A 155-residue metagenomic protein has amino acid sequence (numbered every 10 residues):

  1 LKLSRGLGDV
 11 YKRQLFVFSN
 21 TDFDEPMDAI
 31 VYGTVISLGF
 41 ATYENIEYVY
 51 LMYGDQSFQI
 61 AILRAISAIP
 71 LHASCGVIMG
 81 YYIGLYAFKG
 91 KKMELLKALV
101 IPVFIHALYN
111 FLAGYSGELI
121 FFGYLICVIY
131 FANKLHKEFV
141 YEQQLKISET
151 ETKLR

Functional and structural regions predicted by a protein language model:
L1-Y11: Single conserved hydrophobic/aromatic residue that forms the stacking wall/gate of nucleotide- or nucleobase-binding
R5, F58-L71: Short aromatic-rich membrane-water interface segments that cap or initiate transmembrane helices in multi-pass membrane
R5-G6, E44, H72, H106: Divalent metal-coordination and catalytic microenvironments
K12-I36, Y50-Q59, A87-M93: Membrane-interface helix/loop boundary segments of multi-pass membrane proteins
A29-V49, L99-A107: Small-polar-interrupted transmembrane alpha-helices in polytopic inner-membrane proteins
Y48-I62, F111-I120: Interfacial helix-loop-helix junctions of multi-pass membrane proteins
A68-F139: Functionally important transmembrane alpha-helices
F139-R155: Short, highly charged, low-complexity non-transmembrane loops/tails of multi-pass membrane proteins
